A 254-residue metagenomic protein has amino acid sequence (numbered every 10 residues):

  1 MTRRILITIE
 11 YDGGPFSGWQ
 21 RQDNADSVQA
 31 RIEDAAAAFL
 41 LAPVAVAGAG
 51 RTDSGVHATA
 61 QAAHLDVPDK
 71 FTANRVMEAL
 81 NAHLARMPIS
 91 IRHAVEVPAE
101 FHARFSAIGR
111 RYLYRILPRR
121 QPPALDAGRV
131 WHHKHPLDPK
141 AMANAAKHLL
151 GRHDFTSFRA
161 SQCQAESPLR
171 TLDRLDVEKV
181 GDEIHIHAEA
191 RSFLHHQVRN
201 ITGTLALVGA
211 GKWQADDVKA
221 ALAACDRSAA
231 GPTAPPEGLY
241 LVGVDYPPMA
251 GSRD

Functional and structural regions predicted by a protein language model:
M1-D254: Structured-RNA-binding interfaces characteristic of tRNA pseudouridine synthases
